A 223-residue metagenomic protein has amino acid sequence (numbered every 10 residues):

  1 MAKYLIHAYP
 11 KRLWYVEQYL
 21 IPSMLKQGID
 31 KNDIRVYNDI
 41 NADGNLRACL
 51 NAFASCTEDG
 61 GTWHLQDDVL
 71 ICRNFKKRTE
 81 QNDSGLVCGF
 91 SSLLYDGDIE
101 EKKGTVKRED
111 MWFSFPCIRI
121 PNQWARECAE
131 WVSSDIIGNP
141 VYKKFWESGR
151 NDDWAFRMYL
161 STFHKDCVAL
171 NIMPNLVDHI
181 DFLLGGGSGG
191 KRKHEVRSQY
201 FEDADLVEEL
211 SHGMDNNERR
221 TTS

Functional and structural regions predicted by a protein language model:
A2-L65, V69-S223: Peripheral/terminal regions associated with large enzymatic or DNA-binding modules
